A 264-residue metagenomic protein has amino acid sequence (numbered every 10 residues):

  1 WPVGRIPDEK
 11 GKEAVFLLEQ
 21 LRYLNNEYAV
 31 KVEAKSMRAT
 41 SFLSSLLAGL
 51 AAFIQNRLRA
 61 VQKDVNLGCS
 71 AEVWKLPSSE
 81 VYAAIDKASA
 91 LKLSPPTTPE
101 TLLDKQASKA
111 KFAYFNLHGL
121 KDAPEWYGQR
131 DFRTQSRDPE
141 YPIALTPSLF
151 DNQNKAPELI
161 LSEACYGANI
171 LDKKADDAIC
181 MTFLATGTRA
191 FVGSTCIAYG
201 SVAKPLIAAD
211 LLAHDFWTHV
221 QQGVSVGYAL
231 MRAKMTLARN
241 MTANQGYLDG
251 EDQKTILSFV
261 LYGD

Functional and structural regions predicted by a protein language model:
W1, V61, Y82-P96, T182-S194 (+1 more regions): Structural alpha-beta junctions
W1-K87: Structured catalytic cores of large enzymes
E9-E13, T98-L102, Y199-G200: A short acidic, often aromatic-flanked loop/helix-cap motif at beta-alpha or helix-coil junctions that lines enzyme
L21, N26, P139, Q245 (+1 more regions): Intrinsically disordered, low-complexity segments enriched in small/polar residues
L46, L67-K173, D177: Catalytic-core segments of thiol-dependent peptidases
R57-A60, L102-A107, L149-N154, C180-A185 (+2 more regions): A general structural signal for short secondary-structure junctions and capping/turn motifs
L159-D264: Active-site-proximal C-terminal subdomain of hydrolase catalytic domains
